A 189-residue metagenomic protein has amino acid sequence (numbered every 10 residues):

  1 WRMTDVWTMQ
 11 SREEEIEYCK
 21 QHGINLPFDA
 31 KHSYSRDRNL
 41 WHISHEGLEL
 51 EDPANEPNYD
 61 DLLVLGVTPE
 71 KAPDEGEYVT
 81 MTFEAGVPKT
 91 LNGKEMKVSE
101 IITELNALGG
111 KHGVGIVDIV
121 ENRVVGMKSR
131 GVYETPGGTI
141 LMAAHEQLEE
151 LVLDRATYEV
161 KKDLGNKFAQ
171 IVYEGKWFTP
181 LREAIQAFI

Functional and structural regions predicted by a protein language model:
W1-I189: Nucleotide-activated chemistry modules centered on ATP-dependent adenylation/adenylyltransferase
